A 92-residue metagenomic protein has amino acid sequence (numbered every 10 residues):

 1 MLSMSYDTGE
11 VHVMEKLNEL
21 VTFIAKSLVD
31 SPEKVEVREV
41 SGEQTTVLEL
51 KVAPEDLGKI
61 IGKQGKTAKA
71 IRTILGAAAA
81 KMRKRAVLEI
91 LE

Functional and structural regions predicted by a protein language model:
M1-K59, K69-E92: RNA-contacting regions in translation and RNA-metabolism proteins, encompassing KH/S1 modules where present
